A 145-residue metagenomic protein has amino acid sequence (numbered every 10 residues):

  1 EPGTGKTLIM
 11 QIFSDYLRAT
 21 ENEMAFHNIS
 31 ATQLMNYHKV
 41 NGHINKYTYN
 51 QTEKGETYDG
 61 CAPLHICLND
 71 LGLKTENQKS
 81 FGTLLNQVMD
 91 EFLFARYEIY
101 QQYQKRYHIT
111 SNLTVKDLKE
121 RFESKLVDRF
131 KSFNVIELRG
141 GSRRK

Functional and structural regions predicted by a protein language model:
P2: The conserved Walker
K6: Conserved lysine of the Walker
I9, F13: Hydrophobic positions on the alpha1 helix immediately C-terminal to the Walker A/P-loop
D15-I66: AAA+/P-loop NTPase substrate/partner-engagement loops
N69-L71: Walker B catalytic acidic pair
L73-K145: Replace "adjacent to P-loop NTPase cores in ATP/GTP-dependent enzymes" with "adjacent to NTP-binding cores
